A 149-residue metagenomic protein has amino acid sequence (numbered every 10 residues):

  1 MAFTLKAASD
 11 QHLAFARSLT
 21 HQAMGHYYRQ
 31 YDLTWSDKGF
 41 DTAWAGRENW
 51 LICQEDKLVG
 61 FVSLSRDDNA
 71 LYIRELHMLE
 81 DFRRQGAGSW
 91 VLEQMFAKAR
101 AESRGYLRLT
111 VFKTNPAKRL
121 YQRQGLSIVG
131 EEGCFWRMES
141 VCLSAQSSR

Functional and structural regions predicted by a protein language model:
F3, A7-D81, L92-K98, A117 (+2 more regions): Acetyl-CoA-dependent GNAT
S89: Residues forming the Rossmann-fold NAD(P)(H) cofactor-binding site
A99-F112: Conserved GNAT acetyl-CoA-binding A-motif
Y121-Q122, L126: Conserved active-site tyrosine of GNAT-family acetyltransferases
